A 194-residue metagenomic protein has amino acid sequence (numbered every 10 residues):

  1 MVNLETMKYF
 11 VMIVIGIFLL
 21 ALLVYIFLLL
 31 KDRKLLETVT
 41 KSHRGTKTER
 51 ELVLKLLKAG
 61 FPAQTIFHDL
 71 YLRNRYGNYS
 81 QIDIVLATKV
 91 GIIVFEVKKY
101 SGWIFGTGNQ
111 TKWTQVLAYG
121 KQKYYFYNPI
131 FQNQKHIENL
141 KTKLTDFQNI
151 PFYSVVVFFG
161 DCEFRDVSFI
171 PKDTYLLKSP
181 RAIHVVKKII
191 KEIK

Functional and structural regions predicted by a protein language model:
M1-S80, A87-I92, S101-W103, A118-K194: Surface-exposed interaction regions that form or flank ligand-binding interfaces
W103-Q115: Short, flexible, mixed-charge acidic loops at enzyme active sites
